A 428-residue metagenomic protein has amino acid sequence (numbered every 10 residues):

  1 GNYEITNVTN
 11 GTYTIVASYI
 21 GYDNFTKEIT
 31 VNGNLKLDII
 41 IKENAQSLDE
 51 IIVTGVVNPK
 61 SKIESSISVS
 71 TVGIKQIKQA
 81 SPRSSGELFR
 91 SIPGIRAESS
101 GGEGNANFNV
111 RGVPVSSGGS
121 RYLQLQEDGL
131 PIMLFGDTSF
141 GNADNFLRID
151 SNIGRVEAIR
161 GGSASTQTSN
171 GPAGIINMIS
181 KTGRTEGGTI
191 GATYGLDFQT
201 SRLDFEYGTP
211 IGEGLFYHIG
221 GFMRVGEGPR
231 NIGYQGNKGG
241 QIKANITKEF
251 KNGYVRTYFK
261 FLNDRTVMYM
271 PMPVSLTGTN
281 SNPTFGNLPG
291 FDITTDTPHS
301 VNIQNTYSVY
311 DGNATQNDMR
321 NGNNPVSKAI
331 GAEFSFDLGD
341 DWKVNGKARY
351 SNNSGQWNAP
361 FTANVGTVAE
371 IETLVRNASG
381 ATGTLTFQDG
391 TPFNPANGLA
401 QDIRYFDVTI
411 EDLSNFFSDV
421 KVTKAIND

Functional and structural regions predicted by a protein language model:
G1-E50: Periplasm-facing N-terminal accessory domains of Gram-negative outer-membrane beta-barrel systems
N2, E50-A80, G104-N109: N-terminal periplasmic "start-of-domain" segments of outer-membrane beta-barrel proteins
N7, P131-R160, I179: Short acidic/polar hinge/loop motifs at secondary-structure boundaries that mediate gating or recognition
K36-I40, L88, N107-G112, L123-Q126 (+4 more regions): N-terminal periplasmic accessory domains that precede and gate Gram-negative outer-membrane beta-barrel machines
V69, G86-P131: Extracytoplasmic beta-strand/coil segments of soluble accessory domains associated with Gram-negative outer-membrane
G162-S165, I175-P210, G220-G233: Short strand-turn segments of transmembrane beta-barrel domains in outer membranes, especially the first one or two
A192-F198, M223-E227, F250-N252, F261-R265 (+1 more regions): Transmembrane beta-strands of outer-membrane beta-barrel pores
N245-E249, Y254-E333, Q356-E411: Acidic/polar loop-and-plug regions of large Gram-negative outer-membrane beta-barrel proteins
